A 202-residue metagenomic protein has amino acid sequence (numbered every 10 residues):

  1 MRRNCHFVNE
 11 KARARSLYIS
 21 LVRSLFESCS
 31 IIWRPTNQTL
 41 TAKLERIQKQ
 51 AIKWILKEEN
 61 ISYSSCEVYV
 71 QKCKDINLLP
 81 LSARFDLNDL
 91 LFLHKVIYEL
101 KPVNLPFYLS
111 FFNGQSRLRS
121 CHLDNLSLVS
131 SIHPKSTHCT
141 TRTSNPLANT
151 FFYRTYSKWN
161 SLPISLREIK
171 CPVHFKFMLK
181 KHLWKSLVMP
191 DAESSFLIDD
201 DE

Functional and structural regions predicted by a protein language model:
M1-E202: Hydrophobic/basic alpha-helical segments
